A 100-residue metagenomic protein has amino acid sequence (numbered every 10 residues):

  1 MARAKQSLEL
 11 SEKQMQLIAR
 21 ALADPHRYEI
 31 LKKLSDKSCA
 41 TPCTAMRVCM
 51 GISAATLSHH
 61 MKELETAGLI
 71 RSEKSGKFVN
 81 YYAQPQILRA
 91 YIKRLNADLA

Functional and structural regions predicted by a protein language model:
M1-M15, K32-K37, P85-A100: Amphipathic alpha-helical dimerization/coiled-coil segments that flank or bridge DNA-binding/regulatory modules
K13, L17-A21, P25-T56, S75-Q86: N-terminal helix-turn-helix DNA-binding core of bacterial DNA-binding proteins
M61-K62: Short, hydrophobic-biased segments on the C-terminal half of alpha helices that form "recognition helices"
G68: Glycine-centered, phosphate/nucleic-acid-interacting loop/turn motifs that mediate DNA/RNA or nucleotide
S72: Short beta-strand "wing" residues that participate in macromolecule-binding interfaces
